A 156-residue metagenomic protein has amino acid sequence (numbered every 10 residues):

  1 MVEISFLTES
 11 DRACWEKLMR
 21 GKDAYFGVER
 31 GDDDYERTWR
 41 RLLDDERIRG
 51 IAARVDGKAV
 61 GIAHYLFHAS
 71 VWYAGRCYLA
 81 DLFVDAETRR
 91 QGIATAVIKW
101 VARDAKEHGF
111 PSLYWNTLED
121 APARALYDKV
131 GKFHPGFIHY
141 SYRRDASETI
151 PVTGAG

Functional and structural regions predicted by a protein language model:
V2-E3: Extreme N-terminal starter segment of soluble prokaryotic enzymes
F6-A74, H134, R143-D145, G154: Acetyl-CoA-dependent GNAT
H68, D85, L118: Residue-level recognition of the GNAT/N-acetyltransferase active site
A74-A86: Conserved acetyl-CoA binding element of GNAT-fold acetyltransferases
V84, R90-R103, K129: Conserved acetyl-CoA-binding loop-helix of GNAT-fold acetyltransferases
T95, E119-G136, S141: Conserved active-site alpha-helix within GNAT-family acetyltransferase domains
A105-L118: Conserved GNAT acetyl-CoA-binding A-motif
